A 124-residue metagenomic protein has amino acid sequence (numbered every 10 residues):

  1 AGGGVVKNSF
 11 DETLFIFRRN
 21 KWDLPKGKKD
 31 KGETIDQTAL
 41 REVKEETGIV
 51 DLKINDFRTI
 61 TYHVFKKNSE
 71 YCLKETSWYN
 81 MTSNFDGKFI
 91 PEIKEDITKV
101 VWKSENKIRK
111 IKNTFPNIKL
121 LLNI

Functional and structural regions predicted by a protein language model:
A1-P25: N-terminal strand-loop-strand
W22-P25, G32, K119-L120: A short local loop/turn or secondary-structure capping micro-motif enriched for an aromatic residue
K29-P116: Unchanged
P116-I124: Charged phosphate-binding loop/patch that engages nucleotide di/tri-phosphates or the phosphate backbone of nucleic
